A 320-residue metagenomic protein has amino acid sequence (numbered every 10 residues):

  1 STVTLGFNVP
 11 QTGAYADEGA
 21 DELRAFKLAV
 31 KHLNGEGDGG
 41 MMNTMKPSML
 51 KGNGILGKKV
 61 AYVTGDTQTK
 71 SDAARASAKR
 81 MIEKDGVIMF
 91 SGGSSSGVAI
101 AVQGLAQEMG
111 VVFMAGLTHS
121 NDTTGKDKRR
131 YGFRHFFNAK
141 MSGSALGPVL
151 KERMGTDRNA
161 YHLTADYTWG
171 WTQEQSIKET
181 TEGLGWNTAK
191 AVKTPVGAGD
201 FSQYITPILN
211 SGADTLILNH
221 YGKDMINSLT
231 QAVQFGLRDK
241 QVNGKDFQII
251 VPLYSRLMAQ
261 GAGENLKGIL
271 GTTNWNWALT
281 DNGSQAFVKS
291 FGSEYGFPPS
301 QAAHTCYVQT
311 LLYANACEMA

Functional and structural regions predicted by a protein language model:
S1-F7, G52-K59, K151-R158: Immediate post-signal peptide segment of exported/extracytoplasmic ligand-binding proteins
V3-A29, L33, T67-S71, S94-S95 (+3 more regions): Extracytoplasmic "Venus flytrap"
T4, D17-R24, E36-K126, H135 (+1 more regions): Beta-alpha junction/loop-to-helix N-cap segments that form part of ligand/metal-binding clefts
E18-S48, S142, T168-N187, L312 (+1 more regions): Short, solvent-exposed amphipathic alpha-helices that sit in or adjacent to ligand/effector-binding or catalytic
G39-G52, G92, R158-A165, D239-Q241 (+1 more regions): Surface-exposed patches in mature extracellular/periplasmic domains of secreted proteins
K84-V192, K240, K245-L270: Extracytoplasmic ligand/sensor domains, especially the bilobed periplasmic-binding protein
S96-Q107, T206, A213-G236, Q309-T310: Hydrophobic alpha-helical
R129, A232-Q309, C317-A320: Extracellular/periplasmic periplasmic-binding protein-like sensory domains
